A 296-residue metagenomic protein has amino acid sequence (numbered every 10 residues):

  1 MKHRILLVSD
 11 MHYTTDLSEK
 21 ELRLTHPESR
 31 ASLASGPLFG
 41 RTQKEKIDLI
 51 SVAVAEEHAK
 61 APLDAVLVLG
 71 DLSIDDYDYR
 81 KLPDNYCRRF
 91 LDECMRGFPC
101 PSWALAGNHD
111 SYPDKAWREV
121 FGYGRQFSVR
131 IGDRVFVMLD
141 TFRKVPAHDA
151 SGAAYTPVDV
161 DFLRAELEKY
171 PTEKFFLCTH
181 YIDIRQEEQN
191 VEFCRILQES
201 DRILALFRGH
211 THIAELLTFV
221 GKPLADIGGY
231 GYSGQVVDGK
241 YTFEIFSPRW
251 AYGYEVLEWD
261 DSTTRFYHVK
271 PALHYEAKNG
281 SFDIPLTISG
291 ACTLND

Functional and structural regions predicted by a protein language model:
M1, P248-D296: A short C-terminal boundary segment appended to hydrolase-like catalytic domains
M1-K81: N-terminal active-site segment of His-dependent metallophosphoesterases
L7-S9, A65-D71, C100-N108, F176-H180 (+2 more regions): Active-site neighborhood of phospho(di)ester-bond hydrolases with catalytic His/Asp-centered motifs
H12, L72-D75, D110-S111, Y181-R185: Short histidine/acidic/glycine/proline-rich micro-motifs that form metal- and phosphate-coordinating active-site loops
Y13-E19, V145-A147, S233-Q235, Y275-K278: Short, solvent-exposed loop/turn elements at domain surfaces
P27-S29, D78-R164, K169-Y170, K174 (+3 more regions): Extended active-site neighborhood of metal-dependent phosphoesterases/phosphodiesterases
D48-I50, I184-D201: Short, motif-level signal for alpha-helix interfacial/capping segments enriched in acidic residues and aromatics/proline
R143-V145, I182-R185, I213-A214: Short, catalytically relevant binding-site loops at active-site mouths
